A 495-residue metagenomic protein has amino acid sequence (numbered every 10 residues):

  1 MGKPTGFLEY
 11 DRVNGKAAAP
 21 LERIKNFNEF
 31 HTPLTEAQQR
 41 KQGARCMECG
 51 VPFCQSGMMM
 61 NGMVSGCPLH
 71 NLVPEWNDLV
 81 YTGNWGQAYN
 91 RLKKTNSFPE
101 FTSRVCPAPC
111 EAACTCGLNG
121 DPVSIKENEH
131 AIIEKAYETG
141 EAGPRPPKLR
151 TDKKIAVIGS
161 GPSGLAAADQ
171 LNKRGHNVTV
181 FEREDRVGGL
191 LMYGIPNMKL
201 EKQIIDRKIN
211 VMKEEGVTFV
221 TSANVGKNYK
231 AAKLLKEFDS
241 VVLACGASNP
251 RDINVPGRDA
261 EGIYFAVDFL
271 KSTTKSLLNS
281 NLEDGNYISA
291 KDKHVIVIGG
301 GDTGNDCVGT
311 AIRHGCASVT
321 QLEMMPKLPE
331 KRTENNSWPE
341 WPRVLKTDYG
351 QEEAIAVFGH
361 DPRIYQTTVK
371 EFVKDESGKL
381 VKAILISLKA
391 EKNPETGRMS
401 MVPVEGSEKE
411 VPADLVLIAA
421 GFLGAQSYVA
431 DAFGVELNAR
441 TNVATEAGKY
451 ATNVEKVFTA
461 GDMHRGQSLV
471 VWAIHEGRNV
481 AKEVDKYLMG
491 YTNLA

Functional and structural regions predicted by a protein language model:
T5-T32, K41-A44, P68-T82, Y89-L92 (+8 more regions): Beta1-alpha1 glycine-rich phosphate/pyrophosphate-binding loop at the start of Rossmann-like nucleotide-binding domains
V13-A37, Q42-R45, Y365-T367, V373-K374 (+3 more regions): C-terminal catalytic lobe of FAD-dependent flavoproteins
K25-Q38, V64-S65, L69-R104, A108 (+2 more regions): Ferredoxin-type iron-sulfur electron-transfer modules in oxidoreductases and energy-metabolism complexes
A131-L149, R207-K227, P250-H314, L437-N453: Glycine-rich dinucleotide-binding loop and its adjacent helix/turn
L149, K154-I158, D206-V255, K370-L385 (+3 more regions): Feature captures the FAD/FMN-dependent oxidoreductase FAD-binding
G159-P162, G299-G301, D462: Glycine-rich Rossmann-fold phosphate-binding loop(s) that bind the pyrophosphate of adenine dinucleotide cofactors
E261-D292, E391-Q467: FAD-site-proximal beta/loop scaffold in flavoenzymes
G304-C307, H314, M463-L494: A conserved FAD-binding loop/helix module that cradles the flavin
